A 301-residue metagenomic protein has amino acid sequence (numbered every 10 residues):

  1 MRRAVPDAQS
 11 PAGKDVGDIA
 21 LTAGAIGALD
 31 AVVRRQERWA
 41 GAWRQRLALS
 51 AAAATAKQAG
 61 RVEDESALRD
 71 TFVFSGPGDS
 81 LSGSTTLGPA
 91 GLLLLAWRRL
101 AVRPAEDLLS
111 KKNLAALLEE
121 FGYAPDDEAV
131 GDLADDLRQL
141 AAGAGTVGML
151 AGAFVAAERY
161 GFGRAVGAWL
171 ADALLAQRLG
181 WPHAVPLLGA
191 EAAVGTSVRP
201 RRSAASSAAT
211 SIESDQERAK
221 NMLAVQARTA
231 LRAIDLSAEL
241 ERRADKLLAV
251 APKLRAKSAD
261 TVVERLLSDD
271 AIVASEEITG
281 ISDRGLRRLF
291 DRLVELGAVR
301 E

Functional and structural regions predicted by a protein language model:
M1-E301: FIC/Doc superfamily catalytic core
